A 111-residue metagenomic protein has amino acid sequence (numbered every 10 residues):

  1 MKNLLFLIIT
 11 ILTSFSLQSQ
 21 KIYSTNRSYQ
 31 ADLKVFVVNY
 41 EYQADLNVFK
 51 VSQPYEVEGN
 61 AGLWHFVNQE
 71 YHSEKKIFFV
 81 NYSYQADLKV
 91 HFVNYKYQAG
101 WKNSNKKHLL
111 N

Functional and structural regions predicted by a protein language model:
M1-K21: Bacterial Sec-dependent N-terminal signal peptides
Q18-N111: Repetitive, compositionally biased segments used for assembly/scaffolding
